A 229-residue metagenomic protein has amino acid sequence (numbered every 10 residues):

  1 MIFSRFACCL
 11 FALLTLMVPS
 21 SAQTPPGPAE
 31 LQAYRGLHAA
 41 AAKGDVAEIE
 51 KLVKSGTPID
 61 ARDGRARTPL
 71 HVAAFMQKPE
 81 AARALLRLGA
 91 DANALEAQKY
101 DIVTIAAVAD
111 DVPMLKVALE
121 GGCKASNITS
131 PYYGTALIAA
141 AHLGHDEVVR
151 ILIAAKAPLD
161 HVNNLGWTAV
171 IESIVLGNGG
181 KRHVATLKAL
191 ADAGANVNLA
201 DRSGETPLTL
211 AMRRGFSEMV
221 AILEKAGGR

Functional and structural regions predicted by a protein language model:
A7-M17: Bacterial N-terminal signal peptides
A22-G36, A155, R182, T186 (+4 more regions): Ankyrin-repeat-protein effector appendages
A22-S55, G64, R83, R87 (+2 more regions): Intrinsically disordered, low-complexity regulatory segments in ankyrin-centric signaling systems
E30-L37, R62-T68, L95-V103, I128-A136 (+2 more regions): Ankyrin-repeat boundary/"N-cap" motif
A39-G44, V72-K78, I105-D111, A139-H145 (+2 more regions): Ankyrin repeat A-helix N-terminal signature
D45-V53, K78-L86, D111-E120, H145-I153 (+2 more regions): Ankyrin repeat structural motif
I59, A92, A125-S126, L159 (+1 more regions): Ankyrin-repeat inter-repeat connecting loop/turn
A82, R87-H142: A generic tandem-repeat structural signature
